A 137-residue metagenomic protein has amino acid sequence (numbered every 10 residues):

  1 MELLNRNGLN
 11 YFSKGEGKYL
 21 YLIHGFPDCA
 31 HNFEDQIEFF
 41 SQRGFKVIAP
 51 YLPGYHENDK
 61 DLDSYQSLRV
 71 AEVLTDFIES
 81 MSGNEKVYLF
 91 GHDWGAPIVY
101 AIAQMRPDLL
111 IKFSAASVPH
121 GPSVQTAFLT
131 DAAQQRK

Functional and structural regions predicted by a protein language model:
M1-L20, F39-F45, S64: Alpha/beta-hydrolase fold catalytic core
E2-L3, F26, H31, K46-I48 (+2 more regions): Flexible "cap/lid" subdomain of the alpha/beta-hydrolase fold that forms the substrate-access gate
F12-S13, I37-F39, S80, M105: Generic hydrophobic alpha-helical membrane-segment signal
S13, L52-Y55: Generic detector of short, locally flexible boundary/turn motifs and exposed helical patches
L20-F40: Short, surface-exposed "cap/lid" segments of acyl-processing enzymes
